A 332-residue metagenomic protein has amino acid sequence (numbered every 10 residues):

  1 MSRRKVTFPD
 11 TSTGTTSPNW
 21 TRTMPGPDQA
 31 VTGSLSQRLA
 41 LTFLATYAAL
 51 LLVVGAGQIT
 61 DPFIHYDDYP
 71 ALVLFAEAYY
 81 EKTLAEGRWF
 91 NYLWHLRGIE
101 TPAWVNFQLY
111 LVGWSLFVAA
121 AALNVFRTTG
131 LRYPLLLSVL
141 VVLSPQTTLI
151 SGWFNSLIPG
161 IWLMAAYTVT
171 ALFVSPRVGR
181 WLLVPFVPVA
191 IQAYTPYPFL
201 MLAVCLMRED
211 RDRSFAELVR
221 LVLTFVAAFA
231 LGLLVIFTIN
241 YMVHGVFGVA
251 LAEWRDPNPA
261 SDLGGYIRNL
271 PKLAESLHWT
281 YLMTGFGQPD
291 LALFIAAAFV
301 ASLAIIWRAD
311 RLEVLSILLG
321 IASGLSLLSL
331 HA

Functional and structural regions predicted by a protein language model:
M1-L52: Start-transfer (signal-anchor) and selected internal transmembrane alpha helices of multi-pass inner/ER membrane
L39-L51, L116-A120, S175, M207-R213 (+2 more regions): Membrane-embedded transmembrane-helix bundle of lipid-linked glycan/lipid transferases
V54-V105, F154, P196-L202, E217-A304 (+2 more regions): Transmembrane catalytic cores of multi-pass membrane glycosyltransferases and polysaccharide-assembly enzymes
L84, R88, G113, R132-S175 (+2 more regions): Membrane-interface micro-motifs in multi-pass membrane enzymes
L111-L136, S302-I305: Transmembrane-helix motifs of polytopic, lipid-linked glycan transferases
V118-F126, M164-S175, F186, A203-D212: Hydrophobic transmembrane alpha-helices
L172-V189, A216-L223: Short hydrophobic alpha-helices at membrane interfaces in multi-pass membrane enzymes
G179-L206, A227-L231: Membrane-interface alpha helices of multi-pass inner-membrane proteins
